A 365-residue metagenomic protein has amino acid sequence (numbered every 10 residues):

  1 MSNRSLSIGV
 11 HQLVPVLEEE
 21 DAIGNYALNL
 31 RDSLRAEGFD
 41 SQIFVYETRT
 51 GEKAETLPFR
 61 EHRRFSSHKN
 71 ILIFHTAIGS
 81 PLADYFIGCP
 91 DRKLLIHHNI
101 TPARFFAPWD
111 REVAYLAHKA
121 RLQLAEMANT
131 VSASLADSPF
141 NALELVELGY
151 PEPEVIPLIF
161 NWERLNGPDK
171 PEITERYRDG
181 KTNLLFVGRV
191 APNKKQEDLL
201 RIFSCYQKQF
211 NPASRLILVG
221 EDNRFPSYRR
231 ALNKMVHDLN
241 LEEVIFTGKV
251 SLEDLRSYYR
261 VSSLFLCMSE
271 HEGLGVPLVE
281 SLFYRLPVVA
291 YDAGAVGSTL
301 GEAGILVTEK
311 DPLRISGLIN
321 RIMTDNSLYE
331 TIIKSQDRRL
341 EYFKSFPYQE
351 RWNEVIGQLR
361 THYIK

Functional and structural regions predicted by a protein language model:
Y46-R49, R215-R230: Glycosyltransferase donor-sugar binding loop
A128-K170: Donor nucleotide-sugar binding/catalytic pocket of nucleotide-sugar-dependent glycosyltransferases
L135, E175-K194, L200-F203, I217: Conserved donor-binding/catalytic core segment of Leloir-type glycosyltransferases
R229-E253: Nucleotide-activated donor-binding/catalytic signature segment of Leloir-type glycosyltransferases, i.e., the conserved
V250, S257-S262: Short alpha-helical donor nucleotide-sugar binding micro-motif in glycosyltransferases
E270: Aromatic "clamp/platform" in nucleotide-sugar-dependent glycosyltransferases that forms part of the donor/acceptor
L278, P287-A290: Short hydrophobic beta-strand element within catalytic cores of glycosyltransferases and related nucleotide-activated
I305-L313, R321-N326: Conserved acidic donor-binding segment of nucleotide-sugar-dependent glycosyltransferases
